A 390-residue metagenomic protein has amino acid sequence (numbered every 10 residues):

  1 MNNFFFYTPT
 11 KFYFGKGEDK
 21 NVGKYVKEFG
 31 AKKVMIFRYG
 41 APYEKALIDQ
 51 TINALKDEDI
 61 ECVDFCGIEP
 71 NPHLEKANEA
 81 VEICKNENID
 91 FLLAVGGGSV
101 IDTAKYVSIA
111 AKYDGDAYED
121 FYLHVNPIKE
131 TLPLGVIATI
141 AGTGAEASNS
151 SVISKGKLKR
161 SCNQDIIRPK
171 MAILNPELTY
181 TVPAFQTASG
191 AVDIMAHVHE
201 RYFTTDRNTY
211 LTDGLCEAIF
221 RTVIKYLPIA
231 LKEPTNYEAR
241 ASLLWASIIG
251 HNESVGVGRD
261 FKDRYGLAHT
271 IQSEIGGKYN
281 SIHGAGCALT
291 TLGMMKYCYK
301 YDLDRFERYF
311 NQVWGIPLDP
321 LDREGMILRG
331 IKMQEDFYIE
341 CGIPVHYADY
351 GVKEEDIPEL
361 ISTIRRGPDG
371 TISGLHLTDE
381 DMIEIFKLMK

Functional and structural regions predicted by a protein language model:
M1-F91, Y347: ATP/NTP phosphate-donor binding region
D19-V22, E44-L47, L74-A77, S99-A104 (+4 more regions): Short glycine/serine/threonine-rich phosphate/pyrophosphate-binding segments that cradle anionic phosphate groups
T51, V81, V100-D114, A147-S150: Short Gly/Thr/Asp-enriched flexible loops that form oxyanion-binding sites at enzyme active sites
I89-K105, T139-A145, K278-S281: Glycine/serine-rich anion-binding loops at beta->alpha junctions that coordinate negatively charged ligand groups
Y113-L211, R308: A glycine/threonine-rich phosphate-anchoring loop and its flanking beta-alpha core in nucleotide/phosphate-binding
R201, T205-M333: Active-site segments that bind and position negatively charged phosphate/pyrophosphate groups
V313, P317-K390: C-terminal charged capping/lid subdomain of soluble metabolic enzymes
